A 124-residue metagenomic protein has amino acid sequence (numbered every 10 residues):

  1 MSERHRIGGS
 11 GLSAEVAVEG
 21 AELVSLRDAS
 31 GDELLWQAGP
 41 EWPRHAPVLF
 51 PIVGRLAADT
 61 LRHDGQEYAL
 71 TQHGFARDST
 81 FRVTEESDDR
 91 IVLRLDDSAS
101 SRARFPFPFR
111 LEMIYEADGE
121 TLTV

Functional and structural regions predicted by a protein language model:
M1-T123: Surface-exposed acidic/polar loop and edge beta-strand patches at domain peripheries
